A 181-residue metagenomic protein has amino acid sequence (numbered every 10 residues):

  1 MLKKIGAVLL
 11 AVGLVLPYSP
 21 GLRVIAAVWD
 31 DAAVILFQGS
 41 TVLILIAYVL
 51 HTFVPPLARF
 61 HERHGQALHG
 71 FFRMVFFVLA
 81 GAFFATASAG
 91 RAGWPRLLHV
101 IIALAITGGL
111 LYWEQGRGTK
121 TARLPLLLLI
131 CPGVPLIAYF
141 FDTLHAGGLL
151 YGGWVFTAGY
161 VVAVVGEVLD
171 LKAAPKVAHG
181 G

Functional and structural regions predicted by a protein language model:
M1-G180: Compact integral membrane and secretory-pathway proteins
